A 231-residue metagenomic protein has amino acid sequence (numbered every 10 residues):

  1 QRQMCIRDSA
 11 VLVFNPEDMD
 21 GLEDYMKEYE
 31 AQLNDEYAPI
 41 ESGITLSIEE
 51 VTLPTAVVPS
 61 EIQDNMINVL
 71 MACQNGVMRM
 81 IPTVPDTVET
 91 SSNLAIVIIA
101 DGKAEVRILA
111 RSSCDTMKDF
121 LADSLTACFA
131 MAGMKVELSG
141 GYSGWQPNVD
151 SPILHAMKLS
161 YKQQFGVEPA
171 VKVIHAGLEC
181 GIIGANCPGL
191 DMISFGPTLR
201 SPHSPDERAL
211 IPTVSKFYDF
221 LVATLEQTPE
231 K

Functional and structural regions predicted by a protein language model:
Q1, V13-S91, L125-A130: Acidic-enriched catalytic cores of C-N bond-cleaving enzymes acting on peptides and small amides
R2-I6: Short, small-residue-biased leader/transition segments that mark boundaries at the very start of proteins
R7-V13, Q146-L159, I182-N186: Short glycine/threonine-rich loop-to-helix capping motif typified by GTGT followed within a few residues by an Asp-Pro
V11-N15, L109-R111: Short hydrophobic/aromatic beta-strand micro-patches that form the beta-sheet surface supporting nucleotide- or nucleic
F14, M19, E61-M71, M78-M80 (+5 more regions): His/Asp/Glu-rich mid-to-C-terminal helical/loop segments that flank catalytic regions of hydrolases
E28-A31, R111, D123-C128, N186 (+1 more regions): Short, solvent-exposed amphipathic alpha-helical segments in soluble enzyme and RNA/protein-processing domains
P82, E89-S91, A95-G102, S160 (+1 more regions): Zn-dependent metallopeptidase/amidohydrolase metal-coordination segment
E89-A176: Substrate-recognition/cap regions that form aromatic- and gly/pro-loop-enriched pockets for small-molecule ligands
